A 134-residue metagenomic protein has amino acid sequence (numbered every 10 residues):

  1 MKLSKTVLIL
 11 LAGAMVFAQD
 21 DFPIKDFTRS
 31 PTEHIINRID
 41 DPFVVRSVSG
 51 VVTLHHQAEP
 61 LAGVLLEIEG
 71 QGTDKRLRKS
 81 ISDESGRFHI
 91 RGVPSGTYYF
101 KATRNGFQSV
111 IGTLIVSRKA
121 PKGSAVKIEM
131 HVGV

Functional and structural regions predicted by a protein language model:
Q19-S47, T53, E129-G133: Beta-strand-rich domain onsets/edges
G50-A62: Structural motif
V64-K79: Short amphipathic beta-strand segments in non-cytosolic proteins
K75, K101-L114: A short, solvent-exposed loop/turn motif at the edges and junctions of modular extracellular/periplasmic domains
D83-G92: Short, surface-exposed beta-strand/beta-hairpin micro-motifs centered on an aromatic residue
F88, S124-V126: Short strand-edge motifs at loop-to-beta-strand transitions and within beta-strands of extracellular beta-rich domains
P94-T97: A glycine-anchored, Pro-Gly-centered beta-turn/N-cap motif
L114-P121, E129-G133: Short beta-strand edge segments in extracellular beta-sheet folds
